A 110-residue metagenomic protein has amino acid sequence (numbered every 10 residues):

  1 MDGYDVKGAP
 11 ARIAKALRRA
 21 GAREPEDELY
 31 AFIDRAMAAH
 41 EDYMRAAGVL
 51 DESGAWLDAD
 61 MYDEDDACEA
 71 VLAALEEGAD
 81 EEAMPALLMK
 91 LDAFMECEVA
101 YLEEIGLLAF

Functional and structural regions predicted by a protein language model:
M1, P25, A83: Conserved aromatic-histidine-acidic binding/catalytic patches
M1-R19, A109: Hydrophobic membrane-targeting and insertion signals
D5, R19-A20, H40, E98: Alpha-helical polar/charged "hotspots" used for coordination or helix-helix interfaces
V6-A14, Y30, D34, A38 (+3 more regions): An amphipathic alpha-helix signature
G21-C68: Amphipathic alpha-helical interaction modules
L72-F110: Amphipathic alpha-helical binding modules
